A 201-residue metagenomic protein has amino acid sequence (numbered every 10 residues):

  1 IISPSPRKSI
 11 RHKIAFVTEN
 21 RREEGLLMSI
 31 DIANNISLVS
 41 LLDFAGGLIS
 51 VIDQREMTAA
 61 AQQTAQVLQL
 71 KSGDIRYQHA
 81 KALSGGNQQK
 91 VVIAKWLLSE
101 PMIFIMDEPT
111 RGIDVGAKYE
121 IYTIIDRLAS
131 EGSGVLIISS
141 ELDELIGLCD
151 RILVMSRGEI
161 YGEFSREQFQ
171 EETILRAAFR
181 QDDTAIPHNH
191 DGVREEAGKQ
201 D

Functional and structural regions predicted by a protein language model:
I1-D201: Glycine-rich phosphate-binding loops of nucleotide-dependent enzymes
